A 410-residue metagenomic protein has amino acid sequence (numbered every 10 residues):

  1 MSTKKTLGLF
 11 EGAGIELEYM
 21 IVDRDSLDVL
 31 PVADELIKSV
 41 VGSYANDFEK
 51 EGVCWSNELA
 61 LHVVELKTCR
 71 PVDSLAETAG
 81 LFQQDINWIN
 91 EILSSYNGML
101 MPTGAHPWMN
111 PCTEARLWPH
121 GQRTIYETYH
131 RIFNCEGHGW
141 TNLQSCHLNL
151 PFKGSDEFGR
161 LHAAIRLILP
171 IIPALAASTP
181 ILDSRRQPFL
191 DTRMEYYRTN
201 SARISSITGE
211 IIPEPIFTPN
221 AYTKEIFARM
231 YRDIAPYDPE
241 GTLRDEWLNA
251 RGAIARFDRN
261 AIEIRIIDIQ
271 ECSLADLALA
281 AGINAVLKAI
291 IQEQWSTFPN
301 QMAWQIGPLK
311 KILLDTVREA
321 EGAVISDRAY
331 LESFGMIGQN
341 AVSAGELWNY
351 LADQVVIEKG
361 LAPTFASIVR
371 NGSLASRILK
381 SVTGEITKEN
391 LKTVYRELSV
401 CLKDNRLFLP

Functional and structural regions predicted by a protein language model:
M1-G80, W88-E91, D156, A174 (+2 more regions): C-terminal accessory/tail domains of diverse enzymes
E58-C146: Well-ordered mid-protein domain cores that form the structural environment of catalytic cofactors
A76-Q83, P119-R123, N142, F152-R166 (+2 more regions): Short, amphipathic alpha-helical segments
H130-S178, L182: Internal, well-ordered domain-core segments that constitute the primary functional module of diverse proteins
